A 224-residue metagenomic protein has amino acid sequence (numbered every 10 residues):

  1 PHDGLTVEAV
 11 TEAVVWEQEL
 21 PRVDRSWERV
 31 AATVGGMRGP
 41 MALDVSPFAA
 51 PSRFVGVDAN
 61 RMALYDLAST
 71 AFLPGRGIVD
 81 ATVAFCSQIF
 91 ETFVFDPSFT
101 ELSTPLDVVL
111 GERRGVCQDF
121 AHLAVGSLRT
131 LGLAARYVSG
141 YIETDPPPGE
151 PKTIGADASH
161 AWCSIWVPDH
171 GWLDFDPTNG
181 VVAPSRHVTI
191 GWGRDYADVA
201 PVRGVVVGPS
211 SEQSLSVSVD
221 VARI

Functional and structural regions predicted by a protein language model:
P1-G36: Intrinsically disordered, low-complexity N-terminal segments that are enriched in acidic
H2-E8, A158, E212-S214: A general secondary-structure signal for short beta-strands and their flanking turns/coil in non-transmembrane regions
V7-A9, C163, V217: Hydrophobic residues positioned within well-ordered beta-strands of beta-sheet architectures
V10, G75, P151-I154: Glycine-centered loop/turn motifs
V10-W16, W166, D220-A222: Solvent-exposed residues in well-ordered beta-strands and their adjoining turns, especially edge/terminal strands
R29-G115, R194-Y196, V207, S211 (+1 more regions): Secondary-structure boundary elements
S87, D119-V207: Hydrophobic/aromatic-rich core segments of domains that either
